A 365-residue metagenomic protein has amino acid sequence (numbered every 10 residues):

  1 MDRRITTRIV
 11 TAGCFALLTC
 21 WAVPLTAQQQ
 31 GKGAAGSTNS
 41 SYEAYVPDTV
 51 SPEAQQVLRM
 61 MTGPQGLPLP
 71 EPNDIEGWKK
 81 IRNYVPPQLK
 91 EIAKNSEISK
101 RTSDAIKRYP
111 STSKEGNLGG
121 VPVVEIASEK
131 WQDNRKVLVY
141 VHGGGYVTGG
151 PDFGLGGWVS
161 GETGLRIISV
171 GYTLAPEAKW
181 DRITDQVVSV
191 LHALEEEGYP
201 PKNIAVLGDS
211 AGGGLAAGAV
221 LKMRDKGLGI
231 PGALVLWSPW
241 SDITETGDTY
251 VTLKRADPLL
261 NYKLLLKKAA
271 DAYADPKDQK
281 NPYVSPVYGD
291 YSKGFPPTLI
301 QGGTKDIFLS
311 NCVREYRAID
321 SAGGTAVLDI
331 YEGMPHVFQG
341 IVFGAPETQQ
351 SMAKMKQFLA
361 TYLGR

Functional and structural regions predicted by a protein language model:
D2-G13: Bacterial N-terminal signal peptides that target proteins for export
T11-W21: Bacterial N-terminal signal peptides
A22-Q29: Boundary at the C-terminal end of the N-terminal hydrophobic targeting segment
Q29-S41, Y45-I81, K107-R365: Alpha/beta-hydrolase superfamily serine-hydrolase fold, recognizing
I81-G116: A domain-start/cap signature at the N-terminus of enzymes
